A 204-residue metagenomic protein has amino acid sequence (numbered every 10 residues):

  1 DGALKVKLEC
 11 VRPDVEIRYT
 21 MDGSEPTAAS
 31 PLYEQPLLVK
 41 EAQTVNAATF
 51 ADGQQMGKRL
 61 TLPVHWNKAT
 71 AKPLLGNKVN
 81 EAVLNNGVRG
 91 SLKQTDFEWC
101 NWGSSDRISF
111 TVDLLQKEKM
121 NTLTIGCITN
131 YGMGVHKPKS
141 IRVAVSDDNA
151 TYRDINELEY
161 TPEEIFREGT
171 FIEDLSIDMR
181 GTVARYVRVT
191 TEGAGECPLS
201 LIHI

Functional and structural regions predicted by a protein language model:
D1-I108: Short, compositionally stereotyped local motifs that mark structural "simplifiers"
E9-V11, K40, H65-N67, D113-L115 (+3 more regions): A structural detector for beta-sheet-dominated domains
P13-V15, P26, T44, Q54-Q55 (+7 more regions): Generic "edge-of-domain/loop-turn" microfeature
V39, E163-G169: Short proline/glycine- and polar residue-rich coil/turn motifs
L75-A82, E168-R180: Short, surface-exposed secondary-structure junctions/capping segments
K93-N156, F171-L201: Aromatic, loop-rich ligand-recognition surfaces of beta-strand-rich domains
D154-I165: Solvent-exposed serine/threonine-rich low-complexity stretches and specific carbohydrate-binding patches
